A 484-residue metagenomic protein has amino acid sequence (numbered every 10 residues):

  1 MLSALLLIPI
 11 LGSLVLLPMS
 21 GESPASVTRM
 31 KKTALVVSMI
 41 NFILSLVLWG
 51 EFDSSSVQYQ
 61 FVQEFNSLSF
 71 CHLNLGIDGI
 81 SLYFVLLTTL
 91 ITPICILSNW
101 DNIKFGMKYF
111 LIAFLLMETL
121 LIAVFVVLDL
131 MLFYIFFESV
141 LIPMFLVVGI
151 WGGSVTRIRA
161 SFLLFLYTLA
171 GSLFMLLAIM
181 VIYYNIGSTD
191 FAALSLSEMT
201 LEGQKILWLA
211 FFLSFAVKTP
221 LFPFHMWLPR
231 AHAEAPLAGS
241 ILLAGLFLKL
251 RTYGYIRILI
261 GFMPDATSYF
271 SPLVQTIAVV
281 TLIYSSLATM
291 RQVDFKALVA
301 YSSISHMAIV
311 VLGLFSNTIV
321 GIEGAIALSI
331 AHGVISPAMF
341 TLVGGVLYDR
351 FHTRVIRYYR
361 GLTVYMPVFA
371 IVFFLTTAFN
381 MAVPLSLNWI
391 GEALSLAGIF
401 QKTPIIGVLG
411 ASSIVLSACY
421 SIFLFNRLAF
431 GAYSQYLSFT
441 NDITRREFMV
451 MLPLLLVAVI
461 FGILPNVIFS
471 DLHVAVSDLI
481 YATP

Functional and structural regions predicted by a protein language model:
M1-A4, L11, V15-I112, S477: Transmembrane helix-loop-helix hairpins at membrane boundaries of multipass inner-membrane proteins
M1-I8, I77-T88, L130-P143, Q204-F215 (+2 more regions): Structural signature of hydrophobic alpha-helical transmembrane segments
L5-P9, A34-V37, T88, F114 (+9 more regions): Residue-level recognition of transmembrane alpha-helices in multi-pass small-molecule transporters/permeases
S13-P18, P93-L97, T119-A123, L146-I150 (+10 more regions): Alpha-helical transmembrane segments of multipass membrane proteins
L14-S26, T92-K104, L146-T156, T219-H232 (+1 more regions): C-terminal ends of transmembrane helices
E22-M30, Q58, I112-G203, A288-R354: Alpha-helical multi-pass transmembrane bundles of energy-transducing inner-membrane proteins
D53-H72, T156-R159, S172-A233, Y255-L273 (+6 more regions): Juxtamembrane/interfacial segments at transmembrane-helix boundaries in multi-pass membrane proteins
S336-F340, I405-F439: Predominantly late transmembrane helices and immediately cytosolic-facing juxtamembrane segments
